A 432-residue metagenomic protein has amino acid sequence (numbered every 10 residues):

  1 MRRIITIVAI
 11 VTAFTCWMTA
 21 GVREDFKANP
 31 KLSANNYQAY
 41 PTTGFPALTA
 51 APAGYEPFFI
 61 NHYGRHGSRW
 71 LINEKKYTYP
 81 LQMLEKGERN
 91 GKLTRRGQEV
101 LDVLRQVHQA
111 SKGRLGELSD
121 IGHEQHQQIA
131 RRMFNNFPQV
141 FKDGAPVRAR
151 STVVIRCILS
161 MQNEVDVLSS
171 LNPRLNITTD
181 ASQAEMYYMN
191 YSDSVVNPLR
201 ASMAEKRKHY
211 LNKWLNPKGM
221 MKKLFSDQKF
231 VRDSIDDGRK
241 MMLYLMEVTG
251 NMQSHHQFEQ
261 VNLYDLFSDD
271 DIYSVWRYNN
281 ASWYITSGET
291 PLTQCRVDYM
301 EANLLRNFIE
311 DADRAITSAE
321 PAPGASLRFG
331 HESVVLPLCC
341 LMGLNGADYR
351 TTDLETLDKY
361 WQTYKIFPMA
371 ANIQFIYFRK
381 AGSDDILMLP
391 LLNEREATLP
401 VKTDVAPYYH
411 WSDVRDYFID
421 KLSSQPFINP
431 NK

Functional and structural regions predicted by a protein language model:
M1-E24: Bacterial Sec-dependent N-terminal signal peptides
G21-R148, T152-S326, G330-K432: Signature for phosphate-centric chemistry
